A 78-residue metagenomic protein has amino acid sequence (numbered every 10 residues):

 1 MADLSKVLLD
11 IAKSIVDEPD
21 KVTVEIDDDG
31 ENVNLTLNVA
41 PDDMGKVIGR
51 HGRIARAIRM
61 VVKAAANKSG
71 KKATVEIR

Functional and structural regions predicted by a protein language model:
M1-M44, A57-R78: RNA-contacting regions in translation and RNA-metabolism proteins, encompassing KH/S1 modules where present
M44-R53: Amphipathic, hydrophobic secondary-structure cores in small proteins
